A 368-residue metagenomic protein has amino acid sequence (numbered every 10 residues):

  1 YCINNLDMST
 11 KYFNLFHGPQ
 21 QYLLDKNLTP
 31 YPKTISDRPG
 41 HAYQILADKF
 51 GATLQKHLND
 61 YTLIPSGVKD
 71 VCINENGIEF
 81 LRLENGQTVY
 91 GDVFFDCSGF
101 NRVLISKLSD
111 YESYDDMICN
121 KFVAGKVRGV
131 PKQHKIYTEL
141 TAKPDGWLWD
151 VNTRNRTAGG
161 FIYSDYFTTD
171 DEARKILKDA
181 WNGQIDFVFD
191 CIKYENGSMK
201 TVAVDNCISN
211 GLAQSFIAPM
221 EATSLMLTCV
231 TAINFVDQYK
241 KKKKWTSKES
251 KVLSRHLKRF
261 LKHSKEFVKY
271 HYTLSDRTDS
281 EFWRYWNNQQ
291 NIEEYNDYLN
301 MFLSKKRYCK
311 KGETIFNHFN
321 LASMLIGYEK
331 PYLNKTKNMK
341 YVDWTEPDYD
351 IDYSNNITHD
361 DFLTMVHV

Functional and structural regions predicted by a protein language model:
Y1, Y43, F94, S98 (+4 more regions): Tryptophan-centered motif/residue detector
Y1-D25: N-terminal FAD cofactor-binding segment of flavoenzymes
D25-Y31, L148-V151: Short, compositionally biased low-complexity segments
Y31-R38: Short glycine/proline-rich turn/loop motifs
P39-I176, A232: Predominantly flavin-linked oxidoreductase catalytic cores and closely associated redox partners
I73-E79, T201-D205, D276-T278: A short, glycine/Asx- and small/polar-enriched loop/turn that sits immediately N-terminal to a beta-strand
R154, Y163-S275: FAD/FMN-dependent oxidoreductases across multiple families
D237-V368: Long, low-complexity C-terminal extensions of enzymes
